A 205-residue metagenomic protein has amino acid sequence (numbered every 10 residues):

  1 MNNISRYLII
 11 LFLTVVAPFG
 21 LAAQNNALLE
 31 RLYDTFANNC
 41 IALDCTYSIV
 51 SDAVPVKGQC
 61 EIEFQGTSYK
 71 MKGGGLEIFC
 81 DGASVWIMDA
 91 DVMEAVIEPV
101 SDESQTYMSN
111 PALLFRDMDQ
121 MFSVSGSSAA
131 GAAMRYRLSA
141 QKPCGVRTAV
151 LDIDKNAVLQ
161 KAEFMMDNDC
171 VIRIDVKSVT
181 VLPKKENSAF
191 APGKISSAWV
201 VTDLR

Functional and structural regions predicted by a protein language model:
M1-I9: Bacterial N-terminal signal peptides that target proteins for export
I9-P18: Bacterial N-terminal signal peptides
F19-P55, T67, G193-R205: N-terminal leader/targeting segments and the immediate start of mature chains
I41-Y47, G58-I62, T67-M71, R147 (+1 more regions): One face of beta-strands
C45-I49, K70-G74, R135-K142, K161-M165: Short beta-strand segments that buttress and anchor functional surface loops
E61-M108, I172: An acidic-aromatic
V100-G131: Flexible, surface-exposed loop/linker segments and immediately adjacent secondary-structure boundaries
A130, Q141-T148, K155-R205: Non-transmembrane domains of secretory- and envelope-associated proteins
